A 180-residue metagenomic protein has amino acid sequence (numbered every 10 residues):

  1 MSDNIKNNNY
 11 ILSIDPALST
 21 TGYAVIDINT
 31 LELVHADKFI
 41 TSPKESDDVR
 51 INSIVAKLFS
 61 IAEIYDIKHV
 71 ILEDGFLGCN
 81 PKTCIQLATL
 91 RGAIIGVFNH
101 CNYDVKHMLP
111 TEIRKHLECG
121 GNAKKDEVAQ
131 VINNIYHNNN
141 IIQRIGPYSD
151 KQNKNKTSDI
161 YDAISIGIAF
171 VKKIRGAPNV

Functional and structural regions predicted by a protein language model:
M1-V180: Phosphate- and other anionic-substrate recognition elements at nucleic-acid/protein interfaces
